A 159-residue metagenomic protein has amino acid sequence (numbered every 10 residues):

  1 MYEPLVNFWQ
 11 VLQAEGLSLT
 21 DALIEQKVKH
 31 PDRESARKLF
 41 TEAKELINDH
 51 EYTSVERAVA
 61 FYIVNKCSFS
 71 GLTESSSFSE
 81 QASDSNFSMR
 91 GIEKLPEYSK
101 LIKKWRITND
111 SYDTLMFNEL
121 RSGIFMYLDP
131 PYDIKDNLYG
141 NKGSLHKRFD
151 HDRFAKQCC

Functional and structural regions predicted by a protein language model:
Y2: Conserved SAM/SAH-binding beta-strand->alpha-helix loop
V6: Short alpha-helix immediately C-terminal to the canonical SAM-binding loop
W9: Conserved SAM-binding loop
L12-N141: SAM-dependent nucleic-acid methyltransferase catalytic core
G140-C159: Glycine-rich S-adenosyl-L-methionine
